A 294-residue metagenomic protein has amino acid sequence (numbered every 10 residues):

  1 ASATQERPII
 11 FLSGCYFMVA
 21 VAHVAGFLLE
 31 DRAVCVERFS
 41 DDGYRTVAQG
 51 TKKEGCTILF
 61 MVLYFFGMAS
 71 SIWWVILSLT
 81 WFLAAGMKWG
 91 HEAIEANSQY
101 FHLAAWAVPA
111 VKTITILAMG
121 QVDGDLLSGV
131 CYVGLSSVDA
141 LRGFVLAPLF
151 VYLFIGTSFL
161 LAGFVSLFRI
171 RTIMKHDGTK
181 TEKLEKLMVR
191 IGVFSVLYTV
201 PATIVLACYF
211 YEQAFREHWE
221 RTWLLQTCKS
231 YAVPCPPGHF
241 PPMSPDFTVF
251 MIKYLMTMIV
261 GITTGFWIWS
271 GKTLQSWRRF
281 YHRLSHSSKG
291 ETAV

Functional and structural regions predicted by a protein language model:
A1-V294: Alpha-helical multi-pass membrane domain signature
